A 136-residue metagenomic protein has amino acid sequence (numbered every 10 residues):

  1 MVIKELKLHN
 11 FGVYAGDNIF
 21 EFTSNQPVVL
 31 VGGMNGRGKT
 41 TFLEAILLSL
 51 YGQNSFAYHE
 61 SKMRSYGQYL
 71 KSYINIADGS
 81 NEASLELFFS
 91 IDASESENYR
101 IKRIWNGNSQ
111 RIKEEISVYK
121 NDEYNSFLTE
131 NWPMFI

Functional and structural regions predicted by a protein language model:
M1-S126: Extreme N-terminal "head/tail" segments of very large remodeling/mechanoenzyme assemblies
T129-I136: A short, charged
